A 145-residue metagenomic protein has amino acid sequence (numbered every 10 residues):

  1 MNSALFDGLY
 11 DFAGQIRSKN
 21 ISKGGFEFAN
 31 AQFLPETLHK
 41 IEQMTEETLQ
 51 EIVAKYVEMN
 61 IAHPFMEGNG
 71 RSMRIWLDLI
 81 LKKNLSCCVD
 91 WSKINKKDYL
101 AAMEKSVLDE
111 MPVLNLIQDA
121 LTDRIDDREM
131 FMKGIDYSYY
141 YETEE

Functional and structural regions predicted by a protein language model:
M1-E145: FIC/Doc superfamily catalytic core
